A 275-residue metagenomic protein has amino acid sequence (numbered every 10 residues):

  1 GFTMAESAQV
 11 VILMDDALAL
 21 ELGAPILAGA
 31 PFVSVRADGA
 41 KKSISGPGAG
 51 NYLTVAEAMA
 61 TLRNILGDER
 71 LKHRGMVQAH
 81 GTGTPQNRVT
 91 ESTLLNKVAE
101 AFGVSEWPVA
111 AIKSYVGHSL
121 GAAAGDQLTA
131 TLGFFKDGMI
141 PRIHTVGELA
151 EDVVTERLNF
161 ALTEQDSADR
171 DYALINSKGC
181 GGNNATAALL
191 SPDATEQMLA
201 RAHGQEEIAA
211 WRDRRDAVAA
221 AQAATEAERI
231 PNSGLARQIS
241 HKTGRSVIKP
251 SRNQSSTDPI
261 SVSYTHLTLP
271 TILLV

Functional and structural regions predicted by a protein language model:
G1-A8, D15, L149-R170: Polyanion-binding loop/helix "lid" in catalytic or ligand-binding cores
G1-M76, D193-G244: Condensing-enzyme catalytic core mediating Claisen C-C bond formation in acyl metabolism
G1-T3, V33-G48, Q78-R88, S105-R157: Acyl-CoA/ACP chain-elongation machinery
S7, P85-F102: Active-site-proximal gating segment of KS-fold condensing enzymes and close homologs
I12-D15, V55-A58, L95, G125-F135 (+1 more regions): Buried hydrophobic packing segments
G67-K72, F102-S105, T155-A173, S177-R229 (+2 more regions): Flexible, low-complexity linker/loop segments at domain and module junctions
T265-T271: Conserved small/polar residues in nucleotide/adenosyl-binding loops
